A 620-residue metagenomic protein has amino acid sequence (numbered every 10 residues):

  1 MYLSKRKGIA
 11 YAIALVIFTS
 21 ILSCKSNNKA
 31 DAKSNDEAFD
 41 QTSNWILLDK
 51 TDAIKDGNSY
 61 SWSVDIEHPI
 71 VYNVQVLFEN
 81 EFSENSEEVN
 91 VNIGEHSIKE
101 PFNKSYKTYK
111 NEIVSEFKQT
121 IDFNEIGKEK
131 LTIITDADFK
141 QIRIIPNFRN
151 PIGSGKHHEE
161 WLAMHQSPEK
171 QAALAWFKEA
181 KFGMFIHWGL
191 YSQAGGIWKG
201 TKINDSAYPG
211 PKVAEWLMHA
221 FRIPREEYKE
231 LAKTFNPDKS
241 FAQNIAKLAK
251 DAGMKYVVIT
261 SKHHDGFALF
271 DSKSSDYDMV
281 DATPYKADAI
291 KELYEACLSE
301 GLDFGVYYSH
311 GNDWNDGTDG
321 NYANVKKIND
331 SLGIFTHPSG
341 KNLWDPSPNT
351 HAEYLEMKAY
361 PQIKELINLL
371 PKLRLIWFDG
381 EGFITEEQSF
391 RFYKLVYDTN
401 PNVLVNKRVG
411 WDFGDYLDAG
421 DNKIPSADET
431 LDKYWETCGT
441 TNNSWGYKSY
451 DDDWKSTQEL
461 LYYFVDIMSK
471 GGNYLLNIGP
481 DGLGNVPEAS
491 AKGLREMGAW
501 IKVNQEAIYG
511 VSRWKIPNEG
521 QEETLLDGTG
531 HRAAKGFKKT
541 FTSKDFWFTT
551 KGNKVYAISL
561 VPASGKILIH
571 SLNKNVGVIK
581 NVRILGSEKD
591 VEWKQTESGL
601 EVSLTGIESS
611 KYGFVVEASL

Functional and structural regions predicted by a protein language model:
M1-Y2, E617: A short, amphipathic alpha-helical segment
Y2-A12: Bacterial N-terminal signal peptides that target proteins for export
I13-F18: Hydrophobic helical h-region of N-terminal Sec-dependent signal peptides in bacterial secretory/periplasmic proteins
S20-S23: C-terminal motif of bacterial Sec signal peptides marking the signal peptidase cleavage site
K25-A30: Bacterial lipoprotein signal-peptidase II cleavage site
D31-L620: Mature catalytic domains of secreted/periplasmic carbohydrate-active enzymes
